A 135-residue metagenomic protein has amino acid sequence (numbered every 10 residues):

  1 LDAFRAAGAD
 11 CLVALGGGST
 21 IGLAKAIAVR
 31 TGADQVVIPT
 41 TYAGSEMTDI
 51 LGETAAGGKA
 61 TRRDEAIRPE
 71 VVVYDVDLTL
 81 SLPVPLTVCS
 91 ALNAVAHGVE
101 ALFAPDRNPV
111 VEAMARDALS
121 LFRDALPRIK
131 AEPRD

Functional and structural regions predicted by a protein language model:
L1-D34, R128-D135: N-terminal small/polar loop signature for handling phosphorylated ligands or for N-terminal nucleophile
D2, H97, D124: Charged/polar, solvent-exposed surface patches and flexible loops
A26-A118: A glycine/threonine-rich phosphate-anchoring loop and its flanking beta-alpha core in nucleotide/phosphate-binding
A115-D135: A conserved active-site cap/scaffold subdomain adjacent to cofactor or substrate pockets
